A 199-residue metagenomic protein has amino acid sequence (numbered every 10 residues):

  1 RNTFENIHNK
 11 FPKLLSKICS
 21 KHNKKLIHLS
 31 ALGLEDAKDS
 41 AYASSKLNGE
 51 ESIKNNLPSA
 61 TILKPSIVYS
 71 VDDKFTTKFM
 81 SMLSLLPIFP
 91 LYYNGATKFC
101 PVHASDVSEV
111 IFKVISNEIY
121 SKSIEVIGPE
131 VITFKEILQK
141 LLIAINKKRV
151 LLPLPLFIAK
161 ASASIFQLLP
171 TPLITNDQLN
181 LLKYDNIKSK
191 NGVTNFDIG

Functional and structural regions predicted by a protein language model:
R1-H22, L32-D36: NAD(P)H-binding glycine-rich loop region in Rossmannoid oxidoreductase-like domains and their noncatalytic homologs
E5-N9, D39-E50, Y69, D73 (+4 more regions): Short-chain dehydrogenase/reductase
P12-K13, L47-K54, E109: Conserved active-site helix of classical SDR/Rossmann-fold NAD(P)-dependent CH-OH oxidoreductases
K21-K25, N56-P58: A short helix->loop->beta-strand "cap" motif at the edges of active sites that frequently abuts
K25-H28, T61-K64, C100, E125: Structural signature of the Rossmann-like NAD(P)-dependent dehydrogenase/reductase core
S30, E51-D72, T77, L85 (+1 more regions): Conserved beta-loop-beta element that borders a ligand/cofactor-binding pocket
K74-F75, N94-I115, K122-E125: Substrate-positioning beta->alpha
V110, V114-I174, K188-G199: Mid/C-terminal beta-alpha module of Rossmann-like enzyme folds, strongest in SDR-family dehydrogenases/epimerases
